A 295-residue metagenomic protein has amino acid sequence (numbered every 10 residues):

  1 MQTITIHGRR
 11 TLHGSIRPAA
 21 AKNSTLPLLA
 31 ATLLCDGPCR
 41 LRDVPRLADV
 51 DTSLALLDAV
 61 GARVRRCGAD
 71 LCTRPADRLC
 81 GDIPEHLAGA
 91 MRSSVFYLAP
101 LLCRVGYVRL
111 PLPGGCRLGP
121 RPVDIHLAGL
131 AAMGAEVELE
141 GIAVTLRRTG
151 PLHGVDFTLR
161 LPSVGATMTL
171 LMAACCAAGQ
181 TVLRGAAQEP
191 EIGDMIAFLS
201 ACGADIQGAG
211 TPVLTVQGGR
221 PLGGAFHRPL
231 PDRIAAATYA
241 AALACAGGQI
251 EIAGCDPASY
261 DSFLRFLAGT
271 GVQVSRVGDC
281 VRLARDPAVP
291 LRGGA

Functional and structural regions predicted by a protein language model:
M1-A295: Short, structured segments at the rim of ligand-binding sites
